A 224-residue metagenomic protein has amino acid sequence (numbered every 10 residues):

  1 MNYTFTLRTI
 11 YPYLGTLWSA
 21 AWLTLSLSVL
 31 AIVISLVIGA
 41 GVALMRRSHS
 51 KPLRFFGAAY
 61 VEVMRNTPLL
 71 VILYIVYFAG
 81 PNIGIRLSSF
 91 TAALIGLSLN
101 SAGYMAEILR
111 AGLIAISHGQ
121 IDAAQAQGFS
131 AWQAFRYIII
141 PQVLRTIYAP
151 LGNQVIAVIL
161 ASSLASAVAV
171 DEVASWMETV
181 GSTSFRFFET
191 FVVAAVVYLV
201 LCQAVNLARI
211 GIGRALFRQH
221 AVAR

Functional and structural regions predicted by a protein language model:
M1-R224: Transmembrane alpha-helices and adjacent helix-loop boundaries
